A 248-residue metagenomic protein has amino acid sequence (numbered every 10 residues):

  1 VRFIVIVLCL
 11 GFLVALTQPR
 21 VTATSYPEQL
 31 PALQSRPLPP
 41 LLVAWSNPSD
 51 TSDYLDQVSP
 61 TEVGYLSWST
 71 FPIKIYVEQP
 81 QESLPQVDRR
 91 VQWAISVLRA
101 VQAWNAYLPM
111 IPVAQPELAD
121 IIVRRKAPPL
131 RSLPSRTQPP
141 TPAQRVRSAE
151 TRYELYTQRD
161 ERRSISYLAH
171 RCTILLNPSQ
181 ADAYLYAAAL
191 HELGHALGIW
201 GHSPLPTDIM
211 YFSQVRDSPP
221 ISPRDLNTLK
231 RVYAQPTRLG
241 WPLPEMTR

Functional and structural regions predicted by a protein language model:
R2-R89, S148-I165, R238-L239, L243 (+1 more regions): Disordered inhibitory propeptide/activation segment of secreted metzincin zinc metalloprotease zymogens, centered on
T70-P72, R171-T173, T207: Short, solvent-exposed beta-strand edge segments and adjacent coil->beta transition regions
I75, W104, H191-G194, M210 (+1 more regions): Divalent metal-coordination and catalytic microenvironments
Q79, R125-P129, P178, Q214 (+1 more regions): Non-catalytic surface loops within mature trypsin-like serine protease
Q79-Q92, T173-Y184, Y211-P220: Second-shell loop/turn segments in exported
V91-A196, W200-S203: Metzincin-family zinc-dependent endopeptidase catalytic domain
G198, H202-R216: Acidic helix/loop microenvironments that form the catalytic cleft of cell-wall polysaccharide enzymes
Y211-W241: Post-HExxH zinc-binding segment in Zn-dependent metallohydrolases
